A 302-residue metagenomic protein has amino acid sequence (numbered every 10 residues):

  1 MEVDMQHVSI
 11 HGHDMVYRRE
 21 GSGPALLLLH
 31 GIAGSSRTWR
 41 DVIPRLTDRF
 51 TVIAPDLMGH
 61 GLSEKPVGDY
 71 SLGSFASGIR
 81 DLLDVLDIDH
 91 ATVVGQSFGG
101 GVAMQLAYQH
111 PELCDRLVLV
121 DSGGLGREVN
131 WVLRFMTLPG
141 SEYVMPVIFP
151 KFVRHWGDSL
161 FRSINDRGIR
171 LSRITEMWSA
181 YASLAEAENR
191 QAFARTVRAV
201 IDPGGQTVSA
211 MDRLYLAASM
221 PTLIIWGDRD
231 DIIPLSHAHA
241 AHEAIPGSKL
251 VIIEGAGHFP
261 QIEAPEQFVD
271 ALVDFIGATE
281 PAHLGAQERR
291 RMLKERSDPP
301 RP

Functional and structural regions predicted by a protein language model:
M1-D14: N-terminal cap/lid segment of alpha/beta-hydrolase-fold proteins
H11, R18-E20, I53-F98, D270: Active-site loop/oxyanion-hole signature of alpha/beta-hydrolase fold enzymes
H13-L62: Conserved HGGG/HGGXW glycine-rich cap/lid loop of the alpha/beta-hydrolase fold
V102-L106: Hydrolases whose catalytic domains are alpha/beta-hydrolase-1, hotdog thioesterase, or metallo-beta-lactamase-like
Y108, R116-F149: Flexible "cap/lid" loop of the alpha/beta hydrolase fold
R154-L171, M177-L184, T196-P203: Helix-loop "lid/cap" segments that line or gate small-molecule binding pockets
E186-A240: Conserved serine/cysteine hydrolase catalytic core
S248-P302: Catalytic active-site module of serine/aspartate enzymes centered on a nucleophile-bearing elbow/loop
